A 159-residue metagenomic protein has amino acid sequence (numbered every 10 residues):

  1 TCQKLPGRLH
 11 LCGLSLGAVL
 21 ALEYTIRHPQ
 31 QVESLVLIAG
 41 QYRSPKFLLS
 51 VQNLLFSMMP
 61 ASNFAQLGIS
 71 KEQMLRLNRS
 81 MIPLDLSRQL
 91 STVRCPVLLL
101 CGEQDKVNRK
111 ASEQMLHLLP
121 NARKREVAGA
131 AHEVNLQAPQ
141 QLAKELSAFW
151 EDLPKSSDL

Functional and structural regions predicted by a protein language model:
T1-L9: Conserved acidic catalytic loop of the alpha/beta-hydrolase fold
G13-S15: Conserved alpha/beta-hydrolase "nucleophile elbow" surrounding the catalytic nucleophile
V19-R27, Q31-S62: Flexible "cap/lid" loop of the alpha/beta hydrolase fold
S62-R88, Q104: Hydrophobic, aromatic-rich cap/lid helix
T92-V93, L99-C101: Short beta-strand/loop motif that positions the catalytic acidic residue of the alpha/beta-hydrolase fold
K106-A111: Conserved alpha/beta-hydrolase "acid-adjacent" motif
A122, A128-L159: Catalytic active-site module of serine/aspartate enzymes centered on a nucleophile-bearing elbow/loop
